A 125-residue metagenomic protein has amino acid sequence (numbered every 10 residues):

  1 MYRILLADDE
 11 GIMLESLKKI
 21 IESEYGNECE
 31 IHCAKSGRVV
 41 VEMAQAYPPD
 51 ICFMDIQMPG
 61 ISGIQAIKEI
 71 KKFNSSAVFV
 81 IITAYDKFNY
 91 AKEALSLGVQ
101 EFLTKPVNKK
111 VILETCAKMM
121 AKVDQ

Functional and structural regions predicted by a protein language model:
M1-Q125: Alpha-helical/coil-rich non-catalytic "connector" segments in signaling and regulatory proteins
